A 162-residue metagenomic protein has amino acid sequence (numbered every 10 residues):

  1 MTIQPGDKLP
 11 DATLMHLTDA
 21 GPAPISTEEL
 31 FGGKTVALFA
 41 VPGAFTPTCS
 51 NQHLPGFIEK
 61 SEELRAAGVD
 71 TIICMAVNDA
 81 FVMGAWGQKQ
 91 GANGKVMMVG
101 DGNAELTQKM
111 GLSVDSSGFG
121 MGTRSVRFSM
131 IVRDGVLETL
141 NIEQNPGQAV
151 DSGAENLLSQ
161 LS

Functional and structural regions predicted by a protein language model:
M1-S162: Chalcogenol-based redox active-site neighborhoods
